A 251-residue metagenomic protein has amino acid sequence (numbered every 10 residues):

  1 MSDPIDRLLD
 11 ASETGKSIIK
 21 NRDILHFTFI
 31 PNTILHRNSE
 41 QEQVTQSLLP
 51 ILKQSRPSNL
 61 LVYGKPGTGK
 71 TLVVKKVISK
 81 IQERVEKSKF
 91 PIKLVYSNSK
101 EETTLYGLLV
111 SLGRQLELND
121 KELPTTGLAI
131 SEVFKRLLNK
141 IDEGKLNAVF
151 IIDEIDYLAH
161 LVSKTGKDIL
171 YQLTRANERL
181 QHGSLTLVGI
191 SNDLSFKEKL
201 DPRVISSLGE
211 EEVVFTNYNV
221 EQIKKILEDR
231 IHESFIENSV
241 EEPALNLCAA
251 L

Functional and structural regions predicted by a protein language model:
M1-R56, K80: A short, basic N-terminal segment
P4-D6, S12-I19, H26, P57 (+4 more regions): Mid-core helix/loop region of P-loop NTP-binding domains shared across ATPases and GTPases
I30-I34, Y63-T68, N98-S99, S163 (+1 more regions): Short, charged/polar micro-motifs that form catalytic or ligand-binding hotspots
T45-L52, Q82, L138, D142 (+1 more regions): Generic structural signal for well-ordered alpha-helical scaffold segments
S55-K80: Walker A/P-loop nucleotide-binding motif
N59-L61, R84-K100: Conserved catalytic segments around the Walker B and adjacent sensor/switch elements of P-loop NTPase domains
K80, R84, Q115: Active-site catalytic microenvironments for nucleophilic, acid-base chemistry
